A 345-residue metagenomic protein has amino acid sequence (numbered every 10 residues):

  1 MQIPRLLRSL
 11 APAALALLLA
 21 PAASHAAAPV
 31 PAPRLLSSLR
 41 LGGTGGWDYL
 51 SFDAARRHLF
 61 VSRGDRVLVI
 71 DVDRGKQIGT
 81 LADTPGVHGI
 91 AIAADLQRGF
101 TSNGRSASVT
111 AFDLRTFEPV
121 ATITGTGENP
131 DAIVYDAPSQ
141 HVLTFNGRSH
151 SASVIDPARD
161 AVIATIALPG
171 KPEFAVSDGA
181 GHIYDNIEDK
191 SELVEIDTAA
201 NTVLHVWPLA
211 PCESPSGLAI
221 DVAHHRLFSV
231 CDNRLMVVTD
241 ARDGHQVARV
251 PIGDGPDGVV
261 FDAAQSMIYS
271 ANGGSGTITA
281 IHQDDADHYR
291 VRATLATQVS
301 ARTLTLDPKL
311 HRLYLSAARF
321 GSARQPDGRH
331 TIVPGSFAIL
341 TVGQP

Functional and structural regions predicted by a protein language model:
M1-L6: N-terminal secretory signal peptides that target proteins for export/translocation
S9-P21: Bacterial N-terminal signal peptides
A23-P345: Predominantly soluble domains enriched in secretory-pathway, periplasmic, or organellar proteins
